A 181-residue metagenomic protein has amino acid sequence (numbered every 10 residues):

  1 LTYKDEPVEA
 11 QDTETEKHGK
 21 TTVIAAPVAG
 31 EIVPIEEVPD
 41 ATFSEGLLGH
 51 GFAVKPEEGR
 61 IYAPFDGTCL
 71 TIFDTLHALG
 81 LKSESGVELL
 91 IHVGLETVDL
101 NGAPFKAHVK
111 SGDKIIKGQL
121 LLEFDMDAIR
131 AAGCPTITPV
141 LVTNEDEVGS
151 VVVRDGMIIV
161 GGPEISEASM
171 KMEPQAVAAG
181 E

Functional and structural regions predicted by a protein language model:
T2-E181: Contiguous, well-folded functional domains in the mature portion of proteins
